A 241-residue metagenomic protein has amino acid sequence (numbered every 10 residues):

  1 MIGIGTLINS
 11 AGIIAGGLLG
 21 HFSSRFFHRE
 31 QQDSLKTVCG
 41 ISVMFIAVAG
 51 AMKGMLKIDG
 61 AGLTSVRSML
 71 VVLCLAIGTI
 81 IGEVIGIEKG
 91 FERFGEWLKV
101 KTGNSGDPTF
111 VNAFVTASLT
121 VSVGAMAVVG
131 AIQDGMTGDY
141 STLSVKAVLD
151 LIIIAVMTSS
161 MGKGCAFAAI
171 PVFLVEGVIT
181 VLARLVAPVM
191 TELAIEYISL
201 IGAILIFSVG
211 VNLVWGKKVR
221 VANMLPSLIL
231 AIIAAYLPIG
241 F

Functional and structural regions predicted by a protein language model:
M1, R29-E30, I87-A113: Intrinsically disordered, low-complexity non-transmembrane regions of multi-pass membrane transporters
I2-A15, S65-L73, G135-A147, M190-I204 (+1 more regions): Structural signature of hydrophobic alpha-helical transmembrane segments
I8-G16, G20, S24, G40-I41 (+16 more regions): Alpha-helical transmembrane segments in multi-pass membrane proteins
Q31-I41, G95-E96, A166-V175, A222-I229: Cytoplasmic-side transmembrane-helix entry/capping segments in multi-pass membrane proteins
C39-M55: A generic, lipid-embedded transmembrane alpha helix
A49-G54, G82-W97, G210-V219: Transmembrane helix exit motif
K53-T64, V129-D134, R184-E192: Membrane-interface helix termini and inter-helical loops of multi-pass transporters
K99, P108-L185: Helix-loop-helix junctions within the multi-pass membrane cores of secondary transporters/permeases
